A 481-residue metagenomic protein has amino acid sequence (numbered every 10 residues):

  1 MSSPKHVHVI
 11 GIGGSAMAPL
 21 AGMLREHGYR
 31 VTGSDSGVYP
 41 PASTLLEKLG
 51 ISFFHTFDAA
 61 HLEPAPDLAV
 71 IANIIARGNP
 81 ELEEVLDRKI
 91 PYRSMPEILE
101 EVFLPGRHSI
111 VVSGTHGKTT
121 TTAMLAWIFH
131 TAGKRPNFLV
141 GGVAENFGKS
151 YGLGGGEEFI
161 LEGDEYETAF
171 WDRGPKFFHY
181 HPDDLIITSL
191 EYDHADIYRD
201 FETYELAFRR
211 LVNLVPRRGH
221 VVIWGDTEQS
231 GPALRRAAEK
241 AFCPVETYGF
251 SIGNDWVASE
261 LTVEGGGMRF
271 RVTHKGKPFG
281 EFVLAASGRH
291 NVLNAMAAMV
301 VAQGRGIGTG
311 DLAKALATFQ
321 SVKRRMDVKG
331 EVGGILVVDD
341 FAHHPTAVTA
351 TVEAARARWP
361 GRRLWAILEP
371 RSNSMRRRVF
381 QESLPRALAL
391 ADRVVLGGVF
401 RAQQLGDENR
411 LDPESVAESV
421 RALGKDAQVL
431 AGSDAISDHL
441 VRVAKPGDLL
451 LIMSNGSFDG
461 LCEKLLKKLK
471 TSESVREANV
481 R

Functional and structural regions predicted by a protein language model:
M1-V38, L45-F53, A65-A69, R209 (+6 more regions): ATP-dependent carboxylate-amine ligase
P4, M23-E26, E47, H61 (+6 more regions): Phosphate-binding loop of NTP-binding sites
H8, F57, H116-G117, H194 (+1 more regions): Histidine-centered active-site/metal-ligand motif
T32-D35, F54-H55, P91-M95, V112 (+8 more regions): General beta-strand structural signal in soluble alpha/beta enzymes
V38-A42, H61, A76-G78, N146-F147 (+5 more regions): Short, charged/polar "capping" segments at the starts of alpha-helices and the immediately preceding loops
T262-R269: A short, compositionally biased
